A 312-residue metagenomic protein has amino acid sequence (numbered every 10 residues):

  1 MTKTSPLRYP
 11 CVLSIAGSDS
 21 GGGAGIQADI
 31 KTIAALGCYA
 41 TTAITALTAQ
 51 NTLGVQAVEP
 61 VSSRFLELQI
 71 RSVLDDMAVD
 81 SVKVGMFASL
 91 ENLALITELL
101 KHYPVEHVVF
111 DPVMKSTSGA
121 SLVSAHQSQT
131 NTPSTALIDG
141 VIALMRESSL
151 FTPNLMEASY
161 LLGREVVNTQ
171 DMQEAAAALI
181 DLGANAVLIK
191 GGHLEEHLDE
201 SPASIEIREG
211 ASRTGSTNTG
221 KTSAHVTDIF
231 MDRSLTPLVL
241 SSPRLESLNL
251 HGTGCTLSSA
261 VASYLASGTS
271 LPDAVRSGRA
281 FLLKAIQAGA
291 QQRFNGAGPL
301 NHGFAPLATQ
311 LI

Functional and structural regions predicted by a protein language model:
T2-S14, I30, A34-L122: Conserved N-terminal subdomain of the carbohydrate kinase-like
L7, L36-T41, T236-L238, Y264-G278: Phosphate-handling active-site elements
Y9, A57-P60, P272-I312: Charged C-terminal helix
I15-G21, P237-H251: Short pre-catalytic strand/loop immediately N-terminal to key active-site residues, enriched for Gly-Thr
F65, E91-Y103, E196-L198, F230 (+2 more regions): Nucleotide and nucleotide-moiety/phosphate-recognizing core
V123-P237: Conserved phosphate/ATP/ADP-binding segment of small-molecule kinases
S159-Y160, L248-L271: Short, small-residue alpha-helix embedded
